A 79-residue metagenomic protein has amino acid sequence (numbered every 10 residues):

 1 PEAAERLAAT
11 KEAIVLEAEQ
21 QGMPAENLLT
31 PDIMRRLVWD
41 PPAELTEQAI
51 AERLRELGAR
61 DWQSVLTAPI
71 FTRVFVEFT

Functional and structural regions predicted by a protein language model:
P1-T79: Accessory DNA-binding and partner-docking regions appended to nucleic-acid-acting proteins, especially the terminal
